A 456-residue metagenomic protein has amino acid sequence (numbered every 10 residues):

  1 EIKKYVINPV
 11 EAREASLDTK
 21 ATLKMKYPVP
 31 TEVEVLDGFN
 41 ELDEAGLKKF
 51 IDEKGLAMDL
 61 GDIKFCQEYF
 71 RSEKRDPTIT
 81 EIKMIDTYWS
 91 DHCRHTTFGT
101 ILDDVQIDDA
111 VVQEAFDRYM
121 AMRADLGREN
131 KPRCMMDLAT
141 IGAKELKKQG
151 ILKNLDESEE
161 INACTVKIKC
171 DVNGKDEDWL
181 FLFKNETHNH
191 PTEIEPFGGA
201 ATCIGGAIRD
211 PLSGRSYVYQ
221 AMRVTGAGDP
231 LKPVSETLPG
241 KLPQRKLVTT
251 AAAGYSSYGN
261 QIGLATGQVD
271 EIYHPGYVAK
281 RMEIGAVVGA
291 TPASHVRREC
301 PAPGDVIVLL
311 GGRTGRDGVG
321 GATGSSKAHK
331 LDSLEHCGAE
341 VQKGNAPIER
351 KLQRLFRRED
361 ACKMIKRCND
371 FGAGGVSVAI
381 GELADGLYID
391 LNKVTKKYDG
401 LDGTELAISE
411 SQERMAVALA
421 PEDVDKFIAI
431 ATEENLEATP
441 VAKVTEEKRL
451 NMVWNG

Functional and structural regions predicted by a protein language model:
E1-K330, L334-I348, L355-K363, V376 (+6 more regions): Core nucleic-acid recognition elements
C368-F371: Short acidic/histidine-rich active-site segments
L391-T404: Short amphipathic beta-strand starts and helix->beta connectors
Q412-R414: Short, solvent-exposed beta-strand edge segments and adjacent coil->beta transition regions
K426-I430: Hydrophobic side chains in well-ordered alpha-helices
